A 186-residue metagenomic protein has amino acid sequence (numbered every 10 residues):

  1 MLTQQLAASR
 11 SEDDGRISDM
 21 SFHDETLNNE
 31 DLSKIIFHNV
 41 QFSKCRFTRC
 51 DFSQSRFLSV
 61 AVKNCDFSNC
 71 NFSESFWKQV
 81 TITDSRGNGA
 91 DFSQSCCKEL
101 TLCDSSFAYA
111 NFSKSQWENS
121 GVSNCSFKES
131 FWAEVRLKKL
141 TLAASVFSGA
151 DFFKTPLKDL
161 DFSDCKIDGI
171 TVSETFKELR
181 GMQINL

Functional and structural regions predicted by a protein language model:
M1-L186: Tandem repeat scaffolds
